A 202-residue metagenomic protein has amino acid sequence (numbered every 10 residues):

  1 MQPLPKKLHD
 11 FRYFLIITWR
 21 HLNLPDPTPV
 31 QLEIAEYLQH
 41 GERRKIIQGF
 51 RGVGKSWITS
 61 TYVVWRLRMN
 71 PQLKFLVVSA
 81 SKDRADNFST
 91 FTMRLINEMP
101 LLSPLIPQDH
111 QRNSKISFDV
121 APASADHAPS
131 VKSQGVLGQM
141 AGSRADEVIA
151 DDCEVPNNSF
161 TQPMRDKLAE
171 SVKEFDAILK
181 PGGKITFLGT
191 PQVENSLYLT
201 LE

Functional and structural regions predicted by a protein language model:
Q2-E202: Phosphate/NTP-binding elements of NTP-utilizing enzymes
